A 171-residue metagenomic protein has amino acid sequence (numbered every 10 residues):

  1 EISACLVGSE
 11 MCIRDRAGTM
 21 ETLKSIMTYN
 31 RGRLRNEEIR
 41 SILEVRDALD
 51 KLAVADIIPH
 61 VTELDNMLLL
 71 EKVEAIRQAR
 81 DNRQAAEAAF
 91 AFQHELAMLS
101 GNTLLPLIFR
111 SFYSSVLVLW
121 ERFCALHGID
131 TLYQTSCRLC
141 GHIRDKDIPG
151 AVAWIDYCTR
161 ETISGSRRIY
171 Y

Functional and structural regions predicted by a protein language model:
E1-G8, C12-I13: Single conserved hydrophobic/aromatic residue that forms the stacking wall/gate of nucleotide- or nucleobase-binding
E10, R14-K24: Minor-groove-contacting beta-hairpin "wing" of winged helix-turn-helix DNA-binding domains
L23-E38: Acidic/His metal-coordination segments adjacent to aromatic residues that form catalytic metal sites in metalloenzymes
I42-R122, L126, T131-S136, G150-G165: Conserved amphipathic alpha-helical segments that form helical-bundle/coiled-coil interaction surfaces
Y170-Y171: …primarily DNA-binding HTH/wHTH and HhH modules…
